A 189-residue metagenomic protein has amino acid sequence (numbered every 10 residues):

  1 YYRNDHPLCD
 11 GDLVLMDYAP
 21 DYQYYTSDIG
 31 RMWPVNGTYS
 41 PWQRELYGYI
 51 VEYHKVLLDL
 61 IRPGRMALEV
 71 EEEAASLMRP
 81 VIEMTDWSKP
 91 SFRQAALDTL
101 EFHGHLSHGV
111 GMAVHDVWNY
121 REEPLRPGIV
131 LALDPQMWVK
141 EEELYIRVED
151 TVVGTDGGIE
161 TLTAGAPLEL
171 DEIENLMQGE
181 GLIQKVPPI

Functional and structural regions predicted by a protein language model:
Y1-I189: Active-site neighborhoods and metal-handling regions in enzymes and metal-associated proteins
